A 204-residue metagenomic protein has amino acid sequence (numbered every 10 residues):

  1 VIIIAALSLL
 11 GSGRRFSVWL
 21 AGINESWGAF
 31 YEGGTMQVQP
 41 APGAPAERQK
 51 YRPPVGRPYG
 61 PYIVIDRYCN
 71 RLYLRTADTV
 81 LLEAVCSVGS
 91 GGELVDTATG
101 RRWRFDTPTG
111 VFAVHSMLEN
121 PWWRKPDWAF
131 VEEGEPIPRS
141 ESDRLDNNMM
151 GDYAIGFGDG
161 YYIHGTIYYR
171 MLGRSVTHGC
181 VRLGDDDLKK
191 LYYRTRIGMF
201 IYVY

Functional and structural regions predicted by a protein language model:
V1-Y204: N-terminal pre-domains immediately preceding structured catalytic cores
